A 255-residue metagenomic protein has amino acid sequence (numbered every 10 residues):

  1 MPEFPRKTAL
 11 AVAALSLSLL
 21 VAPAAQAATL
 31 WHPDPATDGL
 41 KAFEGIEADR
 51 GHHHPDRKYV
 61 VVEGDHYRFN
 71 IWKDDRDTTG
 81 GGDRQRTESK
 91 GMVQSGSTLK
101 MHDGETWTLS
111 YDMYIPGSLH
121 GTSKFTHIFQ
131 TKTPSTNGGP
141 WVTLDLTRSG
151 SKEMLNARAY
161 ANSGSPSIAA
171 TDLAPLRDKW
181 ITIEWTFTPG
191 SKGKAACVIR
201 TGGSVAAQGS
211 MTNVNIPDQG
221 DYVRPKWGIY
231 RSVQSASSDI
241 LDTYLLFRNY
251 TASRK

Functional and structural regions predicted by a protein language model:
M1-E3, Q26-A27: Basic/polar N-terminal segments that are highly enriched at the extreme N-terminus, encompassing both cleavable
P2-V12: Bacterial N-terminal signal peptides that target proteins for export
A11-L20: Bacterial N-terminal signal peptides
A22-A24: N-terminal signal peptide c-region/cleavage motif recognized by signal peptidases
A27-K255: Low-complexity, Ser/Thr/Pro/Gly-rich disordered linker/stalk regions
